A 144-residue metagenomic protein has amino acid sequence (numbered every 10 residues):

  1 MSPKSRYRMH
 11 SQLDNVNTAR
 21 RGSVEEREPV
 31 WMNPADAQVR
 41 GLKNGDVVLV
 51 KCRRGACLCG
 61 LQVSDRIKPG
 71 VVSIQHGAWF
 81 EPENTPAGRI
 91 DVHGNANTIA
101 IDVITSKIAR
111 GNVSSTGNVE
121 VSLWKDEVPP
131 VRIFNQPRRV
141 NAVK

Functional and structural regions predicted by a protein language model:
M1-N15: C-terminal accessory/binding modules appended to enzymatic or scaffolding proteins
S11, N15-K144: Long, contiguous, secondary-structure-rich segments that constitute the structural scaffold of globular domains
